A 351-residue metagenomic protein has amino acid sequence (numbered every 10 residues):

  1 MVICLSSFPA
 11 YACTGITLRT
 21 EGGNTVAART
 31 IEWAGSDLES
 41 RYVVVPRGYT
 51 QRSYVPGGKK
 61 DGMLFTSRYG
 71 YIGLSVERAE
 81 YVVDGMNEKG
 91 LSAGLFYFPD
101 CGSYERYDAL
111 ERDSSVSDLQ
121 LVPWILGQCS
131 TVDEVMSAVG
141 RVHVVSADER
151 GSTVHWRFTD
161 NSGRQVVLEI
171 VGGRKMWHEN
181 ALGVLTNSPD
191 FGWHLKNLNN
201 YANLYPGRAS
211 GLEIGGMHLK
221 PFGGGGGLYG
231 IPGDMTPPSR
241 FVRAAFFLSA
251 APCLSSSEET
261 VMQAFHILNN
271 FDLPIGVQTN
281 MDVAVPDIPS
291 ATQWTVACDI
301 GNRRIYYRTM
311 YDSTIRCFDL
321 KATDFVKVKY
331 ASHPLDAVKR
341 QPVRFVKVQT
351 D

Functional and structural regions predicted by a protein language model:
S7-P9: N-terminal signal peptide c-region/cleavage motif recognized by signal peptidases
Y11-V26, A34, E39-S40, A147 (+3 more regions): C-terminus-biased signal that marks the final domain/tail of proteins
A12-D113, R150, P334: A contiguous strand-loop segment
A27, A93-L95, W177, I305-R308: Short hydrophobic/aromatic-rich beta-strand segments that constitute the beta-sheet cores of beta-sandwich/beta-barrel
W33-G35, P99-C101, G173-M176, D312-I315: Short, surface-exposed beta-strand-loop junctions and turns on beta-sheet-rich folds
E111-V145, E149-R150, S257-H266: Proteins synthesized as precursors that undergo proteolytic processing into mature forms
R141-K175: Catalytic cofactor-binding cores of redox enzymes
E169-N187: A cross-kingdom feature marking charged/low-complexity
